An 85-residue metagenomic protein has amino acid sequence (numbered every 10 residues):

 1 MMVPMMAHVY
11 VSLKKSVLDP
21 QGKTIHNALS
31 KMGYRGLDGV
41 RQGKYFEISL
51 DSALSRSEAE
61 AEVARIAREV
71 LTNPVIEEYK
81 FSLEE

Functional and structural regions predicted by a protein language model:
M1-G43, D51-A53, E58-E85: Long, contiguous binding/interaction regions
